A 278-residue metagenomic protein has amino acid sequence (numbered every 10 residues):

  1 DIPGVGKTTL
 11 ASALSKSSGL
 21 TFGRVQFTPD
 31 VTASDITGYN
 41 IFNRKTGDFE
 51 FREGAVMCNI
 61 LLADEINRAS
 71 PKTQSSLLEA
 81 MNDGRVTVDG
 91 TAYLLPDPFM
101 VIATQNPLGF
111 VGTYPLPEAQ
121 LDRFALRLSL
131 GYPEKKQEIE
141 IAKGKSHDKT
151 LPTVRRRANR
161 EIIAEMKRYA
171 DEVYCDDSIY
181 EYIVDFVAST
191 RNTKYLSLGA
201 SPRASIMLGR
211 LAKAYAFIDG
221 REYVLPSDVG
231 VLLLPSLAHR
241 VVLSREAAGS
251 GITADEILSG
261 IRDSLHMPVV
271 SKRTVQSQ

Functional and structural regions predicted by a protein language model:
D1, D64-E65, S76: Walker B catalytic acidic pair
D1-T28: Walker A/P-loop
I2, I36, T104: P-loop (Walker A) phosphate-binding loop of NTP-binding proteins
T9, K72, S76: Conserved Walker
F42-L62: Conserved alpha-helical scaffold flanking the Walker A/P-loop in AAA+ ATPase domains
N43-D48, A69, T73, M81-V173 (+1 more regions): Canonical AAA+ ATPase core
T153-L208: Conserved AAA+ ATPase small/helical "lid" subdomain
N192-Q278: C-terminal engagement/docking regions of AAA+ P-loop ATPases
